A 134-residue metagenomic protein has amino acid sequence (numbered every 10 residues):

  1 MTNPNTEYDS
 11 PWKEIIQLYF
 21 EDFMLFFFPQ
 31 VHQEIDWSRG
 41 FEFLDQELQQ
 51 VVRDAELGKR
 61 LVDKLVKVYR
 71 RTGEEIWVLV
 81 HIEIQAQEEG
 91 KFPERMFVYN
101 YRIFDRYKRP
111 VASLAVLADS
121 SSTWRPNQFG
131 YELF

Functional and structural regions predicted by a protein language model:
M1-F134: Accessory alpha/beta interaction modules
